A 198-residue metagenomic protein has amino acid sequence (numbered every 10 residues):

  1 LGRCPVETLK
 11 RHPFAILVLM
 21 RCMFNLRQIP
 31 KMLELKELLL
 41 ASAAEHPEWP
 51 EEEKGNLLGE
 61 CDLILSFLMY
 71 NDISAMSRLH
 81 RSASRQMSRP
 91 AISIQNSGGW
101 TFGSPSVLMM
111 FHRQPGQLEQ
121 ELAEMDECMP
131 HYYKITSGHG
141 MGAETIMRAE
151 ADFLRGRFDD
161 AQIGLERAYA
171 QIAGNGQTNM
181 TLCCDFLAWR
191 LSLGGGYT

Functional and structural regions predicted by a protein language model:
E7-L187: Internal alpha-solenoid helical repeat scaffolds
I16, G195-T198: Repeat-solenoid scaffold signature
L187-R190, T198: Long, low-complexity regulatory tails in eukaryotic proteins
